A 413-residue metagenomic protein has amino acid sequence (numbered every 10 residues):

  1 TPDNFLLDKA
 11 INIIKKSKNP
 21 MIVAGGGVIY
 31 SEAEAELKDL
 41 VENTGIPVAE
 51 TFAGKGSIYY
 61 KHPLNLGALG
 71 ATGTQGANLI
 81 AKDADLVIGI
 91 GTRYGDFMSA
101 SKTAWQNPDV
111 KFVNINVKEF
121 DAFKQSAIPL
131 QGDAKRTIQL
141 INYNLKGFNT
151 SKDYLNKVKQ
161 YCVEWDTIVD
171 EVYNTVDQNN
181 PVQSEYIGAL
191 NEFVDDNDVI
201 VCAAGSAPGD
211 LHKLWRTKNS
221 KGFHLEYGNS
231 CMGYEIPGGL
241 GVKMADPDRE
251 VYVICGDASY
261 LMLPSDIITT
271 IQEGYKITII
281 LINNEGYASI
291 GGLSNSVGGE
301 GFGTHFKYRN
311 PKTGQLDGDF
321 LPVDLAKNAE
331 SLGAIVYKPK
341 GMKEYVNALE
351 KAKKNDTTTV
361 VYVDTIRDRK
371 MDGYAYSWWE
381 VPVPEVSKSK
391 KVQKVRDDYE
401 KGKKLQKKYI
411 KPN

Functional and structural regions predicted by a protein language model:
T1-K16, D170-Y173, V386: Conformationally flexible catalytic loops at phosphate/diphosphate-handling active centers
L6-M21, L40, A81-A84, A189-D196 (+2 more regions): Glycine-rich phosphate/diphosphate-binding loops that line cofactor/substrate pockets in enzymes
G45-I46, N107-K111, Y275: A short helix->loop->beta-strand "cap" motif at the edges of active sites that frequently abuts
I46-F52, V113-N116, I279-I282: Short internal beta-strands
G54-K157, K353: Glycine-rich, acidic loop regions that bind phosphate or pyrophosphate groups
A122-F123, P129-Q131, I138-Q139, D210-N413: Thiamine diphosphate
C162-P237, V242, D248: Active-site diphosphate/adenylate-binding microenvironment
